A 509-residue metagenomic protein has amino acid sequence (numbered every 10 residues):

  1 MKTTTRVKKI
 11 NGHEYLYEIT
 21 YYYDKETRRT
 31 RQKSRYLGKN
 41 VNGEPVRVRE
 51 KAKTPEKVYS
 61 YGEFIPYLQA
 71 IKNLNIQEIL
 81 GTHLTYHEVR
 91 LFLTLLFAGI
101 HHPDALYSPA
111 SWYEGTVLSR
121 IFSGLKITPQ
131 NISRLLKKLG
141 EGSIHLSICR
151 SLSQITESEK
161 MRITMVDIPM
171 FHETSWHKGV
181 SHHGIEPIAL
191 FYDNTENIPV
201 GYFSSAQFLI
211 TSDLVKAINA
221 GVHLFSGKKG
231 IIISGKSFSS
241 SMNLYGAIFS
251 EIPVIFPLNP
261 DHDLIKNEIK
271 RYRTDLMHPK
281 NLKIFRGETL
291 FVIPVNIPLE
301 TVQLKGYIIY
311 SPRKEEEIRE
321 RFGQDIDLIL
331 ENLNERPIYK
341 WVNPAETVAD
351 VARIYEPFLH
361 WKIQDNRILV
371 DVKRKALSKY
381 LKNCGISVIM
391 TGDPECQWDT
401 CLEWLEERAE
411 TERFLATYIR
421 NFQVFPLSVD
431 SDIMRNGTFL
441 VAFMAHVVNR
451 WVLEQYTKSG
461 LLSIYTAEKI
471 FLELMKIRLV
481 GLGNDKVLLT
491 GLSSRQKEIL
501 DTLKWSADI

Functional and structural regions predicted by a protein language model:
M1-M165, P169, T174, F191-S205 (+3 more regions): Dynamic "connector" segments at or just before major functional cores
G184-L190, G385-S387: Short glycine-rich loop/turn motifs
F203-F225: Active-site beta-loop-alpha junctions of metal-dependent nucleic acid enzymes, especially the RNase H-like/DDE
F203-S205, P253-W404, L472-I509: An anionic, glycine-rich sequence signature occurring as long contiguous blocks
H223, L244-P253: Short, surface-exposed basic-aromatic patches at helix termini and helix-loop junctions that form
I231-M242, P260-D263, I433-R435: Acidic, metal-coordinating catalytic cores used for nucleic-acid/nucleotide bond scission and strand-transfer chemistry
W398-S428: Short amphipathic alpha-helical "interface-anchor" segments enriched in bulky aromatics
D430-L453: Basic, amphipathic alpha-helical segments enriched in Lys/Arg and hydrophobic/aromatic residues
